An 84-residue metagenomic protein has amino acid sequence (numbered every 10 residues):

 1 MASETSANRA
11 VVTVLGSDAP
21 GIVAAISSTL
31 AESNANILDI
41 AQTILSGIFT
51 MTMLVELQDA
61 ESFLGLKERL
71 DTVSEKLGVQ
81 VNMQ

Functional and structural regions predicted by a protein language model:
M1-Q84: A conserved regulatory-domain signal marking ACT and ACT-like small-molecule sensing domains and adjacent regulatory
